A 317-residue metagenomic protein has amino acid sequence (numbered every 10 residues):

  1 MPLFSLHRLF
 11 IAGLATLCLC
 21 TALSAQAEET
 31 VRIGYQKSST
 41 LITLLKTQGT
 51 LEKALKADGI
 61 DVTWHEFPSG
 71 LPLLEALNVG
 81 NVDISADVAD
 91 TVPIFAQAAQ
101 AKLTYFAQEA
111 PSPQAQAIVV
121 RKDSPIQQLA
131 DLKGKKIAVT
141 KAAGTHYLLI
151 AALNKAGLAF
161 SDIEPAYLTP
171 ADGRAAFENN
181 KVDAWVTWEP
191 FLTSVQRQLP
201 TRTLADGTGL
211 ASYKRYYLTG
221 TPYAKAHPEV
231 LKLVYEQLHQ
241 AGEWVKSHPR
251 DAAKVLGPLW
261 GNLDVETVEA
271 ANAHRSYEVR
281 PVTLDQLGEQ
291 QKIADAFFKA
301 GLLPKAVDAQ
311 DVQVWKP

Functional and structural regions predicted by a protein language model:
M1-G13: Bacterial N-terminal signal peptides that target proteins for export
I11-T21: Bacterial N-terminal signal peptides
T21-A27: Sec/Tat signal peptide C-region and signal peptidase I cleavage site
E29-L158, A166-Y167, D183-V186, A211: Short, glycine-/small- and polar/acidic-enriched structural segments that line small-molecule recognition paths
I42, S112-I118, T201-R202, Y213-Y217 (+2 more regions): Small-molecule pocket liners
T91, P165-A166, P170-L259: Pocket-lining segment of extracytoplasmic ligand-binding domains
K225-L302: Secondary-structure end/capping motifs
D295-P317: Conserved C-terminal helix/tail region of periplasmic/extracytoplasmic solute-binding proteins
